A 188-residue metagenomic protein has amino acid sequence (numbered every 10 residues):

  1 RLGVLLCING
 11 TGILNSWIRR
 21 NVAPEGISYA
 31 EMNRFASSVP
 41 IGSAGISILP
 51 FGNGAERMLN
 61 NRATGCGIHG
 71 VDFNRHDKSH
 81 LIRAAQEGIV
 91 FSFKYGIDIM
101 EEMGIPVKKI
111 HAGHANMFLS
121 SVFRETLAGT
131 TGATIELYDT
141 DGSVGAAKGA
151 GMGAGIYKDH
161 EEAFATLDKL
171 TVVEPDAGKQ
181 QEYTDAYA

Functional and structural regions predicted by a protein language model:
R1-A188: Glycine/Thr-rich phosphate-binding loops that ligate phosphate moieties of nucleotide and other phosphorylated ligands
